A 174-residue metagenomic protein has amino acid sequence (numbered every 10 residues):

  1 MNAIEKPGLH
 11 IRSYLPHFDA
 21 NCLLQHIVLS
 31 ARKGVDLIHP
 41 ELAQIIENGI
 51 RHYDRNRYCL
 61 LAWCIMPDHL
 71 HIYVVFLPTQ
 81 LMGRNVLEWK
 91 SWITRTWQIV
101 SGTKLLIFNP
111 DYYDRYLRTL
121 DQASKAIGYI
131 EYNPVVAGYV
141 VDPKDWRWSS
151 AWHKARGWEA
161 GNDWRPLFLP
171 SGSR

Functional and structural regions predicted by a protein language model:
M1-R174: Short catalytic/metal-binding and nucleic-acid-binding patches
